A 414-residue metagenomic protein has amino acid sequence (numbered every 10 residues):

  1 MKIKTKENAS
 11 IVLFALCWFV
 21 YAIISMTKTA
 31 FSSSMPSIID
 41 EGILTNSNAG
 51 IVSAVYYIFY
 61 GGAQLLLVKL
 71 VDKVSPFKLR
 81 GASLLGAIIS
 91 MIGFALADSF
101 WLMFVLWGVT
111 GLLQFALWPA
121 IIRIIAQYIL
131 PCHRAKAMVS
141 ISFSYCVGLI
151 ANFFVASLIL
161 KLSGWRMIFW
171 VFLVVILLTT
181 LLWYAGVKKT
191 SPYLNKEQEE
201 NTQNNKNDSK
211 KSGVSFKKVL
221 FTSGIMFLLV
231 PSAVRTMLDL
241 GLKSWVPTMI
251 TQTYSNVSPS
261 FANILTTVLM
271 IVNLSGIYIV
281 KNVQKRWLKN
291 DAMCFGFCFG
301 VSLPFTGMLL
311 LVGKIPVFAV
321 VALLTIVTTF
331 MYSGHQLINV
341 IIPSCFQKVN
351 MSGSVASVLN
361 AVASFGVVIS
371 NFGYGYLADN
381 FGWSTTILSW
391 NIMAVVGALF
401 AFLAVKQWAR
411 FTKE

Functional and structural regions predicted by a protein language model:
T29, Y57-L65, L149-I150, M270-Y278 (+1 more regions): Residue-level signature of mid-helix packing/kink "hotspots" within the transmembrane helices of 12-pass Major
F31-S32, S223-I277, H335: Extracytoplasmic gate region of multi-pass secondary transporters
I43, S75, L96-W101, L113 (+1 more regions): Helix-breaking motifs and short loop linkers at transmembrane-helix boundaries and internal kinks in secondary membrane
G62-D98: Conserved MFS/SLC helix-loop-helix module at the cytosolic interface between two early adjacent transmembrane helices
L106-Y145: Cytoplasmic helix-loop-helix junction between adjacent transmembrane helices in 12-TM secondary transporters
S140-S191: Helix-loop-helix hairpin linking two adjacent transmembrane segments in secondary transporters
D291-I338: C-terminal transmembrane helical hairpin of 12-TM major facilitator-type secondary transporters
F346-F381: A late C-terminal transmembrane helix in Major Facilitator Superfamily
